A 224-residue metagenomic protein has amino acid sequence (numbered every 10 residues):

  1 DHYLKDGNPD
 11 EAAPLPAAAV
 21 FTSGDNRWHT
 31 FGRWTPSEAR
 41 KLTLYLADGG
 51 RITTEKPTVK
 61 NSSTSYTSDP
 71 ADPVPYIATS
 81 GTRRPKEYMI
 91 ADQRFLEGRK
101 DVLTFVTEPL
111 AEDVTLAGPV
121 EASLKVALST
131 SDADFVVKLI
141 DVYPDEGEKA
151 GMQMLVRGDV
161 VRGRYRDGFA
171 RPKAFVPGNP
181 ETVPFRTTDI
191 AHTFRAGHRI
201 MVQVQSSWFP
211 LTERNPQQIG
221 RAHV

Functional and structural regions predicted by a protein language model:
D1-R221: C-terminal, loop-rich substrate-recognition/catalytic regions characterized by aromatic stacking residues
